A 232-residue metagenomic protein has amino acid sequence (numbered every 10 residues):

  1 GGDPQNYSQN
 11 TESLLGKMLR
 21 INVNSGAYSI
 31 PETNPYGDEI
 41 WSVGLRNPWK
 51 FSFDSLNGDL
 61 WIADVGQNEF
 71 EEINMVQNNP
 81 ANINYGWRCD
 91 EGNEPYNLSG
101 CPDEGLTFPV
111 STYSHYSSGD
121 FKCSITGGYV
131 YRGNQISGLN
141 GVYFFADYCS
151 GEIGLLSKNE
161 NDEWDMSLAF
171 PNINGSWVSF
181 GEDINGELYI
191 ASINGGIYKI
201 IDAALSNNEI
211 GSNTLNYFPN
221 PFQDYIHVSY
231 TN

Functional and structural regions predicted by a protein language model:
G1-S167, I200-D202: Beta-propeller domain segments
L45, E163-I184: Conserved blade-ending motifs and adjacent loop-strand segments that build the rim/top face of beta-propeller domains
P48, I125, W177, F218-P221: Proline-centered helix-kink/hinge sites
N57-D59, E152, E187, G196 (+1 more regions): Structural motif
V178-L205: Blade-level signature of beta-propeller repeat domains, shared across WD40, Kelch, NHL, RCC1 and BNR/Asp-box propellers
I201-F218: Residue-level detector of functionally pivotal "anchor" positions at catalytic/ligand-binding pockets or at interdomain
P221-H227: Short coil/turn motif common to extracellular beta-sandwich-like domains
T231-N232: Short proline/glycine-enriched turn/loop motifs at strand-loop junctions of beta-rich domains
